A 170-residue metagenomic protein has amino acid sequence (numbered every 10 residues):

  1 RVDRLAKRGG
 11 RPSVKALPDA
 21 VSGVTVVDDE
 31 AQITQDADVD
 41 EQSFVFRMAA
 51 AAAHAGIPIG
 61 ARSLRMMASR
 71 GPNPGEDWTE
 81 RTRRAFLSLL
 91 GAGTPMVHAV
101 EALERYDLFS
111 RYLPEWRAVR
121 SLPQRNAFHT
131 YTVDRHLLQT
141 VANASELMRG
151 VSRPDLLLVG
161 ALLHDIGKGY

Functional and structural regions predicted by a protein language model:
R1-A127: Non-catalytic interface/linker regions that flank or bridge core catalytic/transmembrane domains
A53, S145, L162: Short, locally clustered residues in the helix-turn-helix/winged-helix DNA-binding domain
V100, Y106, P123, S145-S152 (+1 more regions): Acidic, glycine-rich loop-and-beta core segments that form the ion-binding/anion-interacting portion of active sites
L103, T140, S152-Y170: His-Asp-centered metal-binding catalytic motifs of divalent-metal-dependent phosphohydrolases/nucleases
S110, R120, M148, I166-Y170: Flexible loop/turn segments at secondary-structure boundaries
E115-V119, D134-E146: Core mixed alpha/beta domains of very large multi-subunit molecular machines
F128, T132-V133: Divalent-cation-assisted or electrostatically stabilized phosphate/pyrophosphate-binding catalytic cores
